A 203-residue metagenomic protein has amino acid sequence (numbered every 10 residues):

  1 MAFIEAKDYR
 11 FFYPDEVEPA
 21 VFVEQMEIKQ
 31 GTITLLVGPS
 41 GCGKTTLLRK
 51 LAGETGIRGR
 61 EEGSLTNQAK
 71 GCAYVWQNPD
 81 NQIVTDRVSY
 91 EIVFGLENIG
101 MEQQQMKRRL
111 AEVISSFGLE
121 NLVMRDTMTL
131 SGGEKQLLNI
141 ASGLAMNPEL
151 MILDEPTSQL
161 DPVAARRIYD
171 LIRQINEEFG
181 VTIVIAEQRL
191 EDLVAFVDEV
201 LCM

Functional and structural regions predicted by a protein language model:
M1-A6, R10-V23, T55-R58: A short, flexible loop at the N-terminus of ABC-type nucleotide-binding domains that lies
Q104-L122: Conserved ABC ATPase "signature" region
D126-L130, E134: Conserved ABC ATPase signature
I140: Hydrophobic anchor residue at the start of the ABC signature
N147: Conserved catalytic motifs of ABC-family nucleotide-binding domains
M151-D154: Catalytic Walker B motif of ABC-type/P-loop ATPase nucleotide-binding domains
E187-Q188: H-loop/switch region of ABC-family ATPase nucleotide-binding domains
